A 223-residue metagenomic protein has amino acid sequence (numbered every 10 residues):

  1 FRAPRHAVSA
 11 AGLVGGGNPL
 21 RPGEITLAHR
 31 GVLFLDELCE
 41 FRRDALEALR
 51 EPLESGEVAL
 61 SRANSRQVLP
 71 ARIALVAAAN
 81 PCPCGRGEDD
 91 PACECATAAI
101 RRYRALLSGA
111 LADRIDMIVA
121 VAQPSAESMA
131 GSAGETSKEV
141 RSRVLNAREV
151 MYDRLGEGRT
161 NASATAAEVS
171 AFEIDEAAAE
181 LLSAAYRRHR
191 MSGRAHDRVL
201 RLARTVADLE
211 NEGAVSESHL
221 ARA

Functional and structural regions predicted by a protein language model:
F1-A3, V144: Long, charged amphipathic helices and adjacent flexible linkers at domain junctions
R2, L27, I174: Residue-level marker of regulatory loop/turn positions in helix-turn-helix DNA-binding domains and in histidine
R2, V14, L38: Glycine- and other small-residue-rich loops at beta-strand/loop junctions that grip anionic moieties
R5-L33, R66: Conserved alpha-helical scaffold flanking the Walker A/P-loop in AAA+ ATPase domains
L20, R43-A223: Basic, amphipathic alpha-helical bundle interface domains used for macromolecular binding and assembly
T26, E40-F41: Extended, folded domain segments that form the structural surfaces/walls around functional sites
R30, D36-L38, A48: Walker B catalytic acidic pair
F34-L35, A120: Redox-cofactor binding/interface segments in oxidoreductases and associated redox assembly factors
